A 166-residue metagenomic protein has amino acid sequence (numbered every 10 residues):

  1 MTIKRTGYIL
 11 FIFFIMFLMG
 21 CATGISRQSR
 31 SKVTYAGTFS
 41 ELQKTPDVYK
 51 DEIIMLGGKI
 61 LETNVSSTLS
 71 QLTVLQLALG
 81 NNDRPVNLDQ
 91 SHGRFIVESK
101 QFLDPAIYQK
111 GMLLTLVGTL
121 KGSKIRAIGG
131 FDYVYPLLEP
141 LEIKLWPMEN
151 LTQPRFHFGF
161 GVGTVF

Functional and structural regions predicted by a protein language model:
M1-C21: Sec-dependent bacterial lipoprotein signal peptides
C21-F166: OB-fold and OB-like single-stranded nucleic-acid-recognition modules and their adjacent interaction interfaces
